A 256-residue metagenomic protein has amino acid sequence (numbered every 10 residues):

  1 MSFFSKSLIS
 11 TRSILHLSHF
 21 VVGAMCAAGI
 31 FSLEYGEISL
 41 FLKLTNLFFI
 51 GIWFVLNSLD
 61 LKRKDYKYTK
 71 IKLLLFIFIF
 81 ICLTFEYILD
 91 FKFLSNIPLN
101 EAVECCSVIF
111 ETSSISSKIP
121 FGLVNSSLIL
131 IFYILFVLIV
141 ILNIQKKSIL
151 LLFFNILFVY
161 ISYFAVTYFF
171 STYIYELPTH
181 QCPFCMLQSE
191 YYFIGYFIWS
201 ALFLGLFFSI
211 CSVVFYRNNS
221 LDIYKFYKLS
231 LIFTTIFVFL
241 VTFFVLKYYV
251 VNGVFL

Functional and structural regions predicted by a protein language model:
M1-F170, Q181, L187-L256: Polytopic transmembrane helical bundles with strong interfacial aromatic enrichment
E176-T179: Processing junctions and N-termini across compartments
